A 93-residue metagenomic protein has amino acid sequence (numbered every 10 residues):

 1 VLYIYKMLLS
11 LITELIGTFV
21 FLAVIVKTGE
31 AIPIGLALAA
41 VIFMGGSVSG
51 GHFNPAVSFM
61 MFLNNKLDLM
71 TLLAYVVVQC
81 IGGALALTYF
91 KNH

Functional and structural regions predicted by a protein language model:
V1-H93: Membrane-interface helix-loop junctions and terminal tails of multi-pass membrane proteins
